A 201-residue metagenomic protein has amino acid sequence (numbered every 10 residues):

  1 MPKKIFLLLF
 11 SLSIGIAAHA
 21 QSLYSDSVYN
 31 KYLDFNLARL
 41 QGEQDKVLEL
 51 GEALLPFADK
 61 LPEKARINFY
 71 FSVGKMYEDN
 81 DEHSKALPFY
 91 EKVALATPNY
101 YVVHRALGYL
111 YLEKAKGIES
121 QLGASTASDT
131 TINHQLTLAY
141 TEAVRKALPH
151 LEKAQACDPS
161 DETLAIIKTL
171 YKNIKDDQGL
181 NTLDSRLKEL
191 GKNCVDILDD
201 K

Functional and structural regions predicted by a protein language model:
H19-F57, K64: N-terminal leader/linker segments that initiate helical-solenoid repeat arrays
D34, V73, L107, K114 (+1 more regions): Structural register within alpha-helical repeat arrays
L40, P62, K75-D81, G108 (+2 more regions): Short coil/turn linking the two alpha-helices of tandem helical-hairpin repeats
F69, V103, T163-L164: TPR alpha-solenoid repeat register
T97-P98, C157-P159, K192: Short coil turns that delineate tetratricopeptide repeat
E113-K153: Short coil/linker segments at helix-helix boundaries
